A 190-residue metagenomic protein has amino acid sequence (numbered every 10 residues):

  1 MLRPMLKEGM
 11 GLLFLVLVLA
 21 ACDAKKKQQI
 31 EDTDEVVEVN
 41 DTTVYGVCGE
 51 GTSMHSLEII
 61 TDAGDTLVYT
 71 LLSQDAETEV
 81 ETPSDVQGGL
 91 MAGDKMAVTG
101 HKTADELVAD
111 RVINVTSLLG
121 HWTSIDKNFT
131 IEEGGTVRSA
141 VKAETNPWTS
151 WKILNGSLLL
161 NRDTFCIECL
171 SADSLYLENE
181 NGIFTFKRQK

Functional and structural regions predicted by a protein language model:
V18-A21: C-terminal motif of bacterial Sec signal peptides marking the signal peptidase cleavage site
D23-V36: Bacterial Sec signal peptide processing site at the extreme N-terminus
V39-Y45, E50-T52, I125-E168: N-terminal glycine/threonine-rich, aromatic-flanked beta-hairpin/loop signature
T52-I60: Short aromatic-glycine-enriched beta-strand elements
V80-A97: Short nucleic-acid-contacting surface segments enriched for D/E, G, S/T with interspersed K/R
T99-H101, C166-E168, A172-K187: Short, exposed beta-strand-loop hairpins at the edges of beta-sheets in extracellular/periplasmic proteins
H101-S117: OB-fold/S1-family single-stranded nucleic acid-binding modules
I113-N128: Tryptophan-anchored aromatic micro-motifs
